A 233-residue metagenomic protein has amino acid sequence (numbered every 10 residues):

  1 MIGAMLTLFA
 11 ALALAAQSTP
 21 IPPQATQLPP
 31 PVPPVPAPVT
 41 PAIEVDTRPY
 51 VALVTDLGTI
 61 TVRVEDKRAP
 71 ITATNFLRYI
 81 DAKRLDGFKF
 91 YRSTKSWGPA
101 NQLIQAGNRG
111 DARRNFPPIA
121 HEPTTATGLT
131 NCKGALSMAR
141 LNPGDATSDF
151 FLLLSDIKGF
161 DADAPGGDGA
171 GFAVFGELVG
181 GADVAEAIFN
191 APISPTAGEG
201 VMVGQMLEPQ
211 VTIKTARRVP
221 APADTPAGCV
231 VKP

Functional and structural regions predicted by a protein language model:
M1-Q17: Sec-dependent N-terminal signal peptides
A15-P233: Cyclophilin-like peptidyl-prolyl cis-trans isomerases
